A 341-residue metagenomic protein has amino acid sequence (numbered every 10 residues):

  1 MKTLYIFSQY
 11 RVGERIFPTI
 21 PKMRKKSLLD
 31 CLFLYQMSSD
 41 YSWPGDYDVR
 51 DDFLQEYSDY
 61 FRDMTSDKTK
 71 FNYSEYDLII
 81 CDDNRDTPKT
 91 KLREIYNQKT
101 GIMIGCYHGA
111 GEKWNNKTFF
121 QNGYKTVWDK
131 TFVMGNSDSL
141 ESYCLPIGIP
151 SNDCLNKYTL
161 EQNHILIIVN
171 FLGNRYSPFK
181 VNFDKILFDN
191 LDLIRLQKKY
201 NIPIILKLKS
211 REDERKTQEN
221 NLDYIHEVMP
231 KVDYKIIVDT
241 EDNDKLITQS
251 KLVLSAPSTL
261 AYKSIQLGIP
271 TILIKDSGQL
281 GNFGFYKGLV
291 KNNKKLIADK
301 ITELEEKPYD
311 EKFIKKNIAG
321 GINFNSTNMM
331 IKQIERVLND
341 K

Functional and structural regions predicted by a protein language model:
M1-Y10, I167-L172: Nucleotide-activated donor-dependent transferases that construct or modify glycoconjugates
L4-D153: Active-site and donor-binding regions of nucleotide-sugar-utilizing enzymes
Y35-D40, D46-D52, Q197-T240: Catalytic donor nucleotide-activated moiety binding site of glycosyltransferases and closely related
D59-D67, Y234-D239, K287-E303: Short acidic-hydrophobic, aromatic-tinged amphipathic segments that line or gate anion-handling sites
T65-F71, R211-L267: Donor nucleotide-activated moiety binding/catalytic core segment of transferases that use nucleotide-activated donors
N152-L155, L160-I225: Conserved catalytic-core segment of nucleotide-activated headgroup transferases in glycan assembly
T259-I322: Catalytic binding pocket for nucleotide-activated donors in carbohydrate/polymer assembly enzymes
G320-K341: C-terminal alpha-helical cap of glycosyltransferases
